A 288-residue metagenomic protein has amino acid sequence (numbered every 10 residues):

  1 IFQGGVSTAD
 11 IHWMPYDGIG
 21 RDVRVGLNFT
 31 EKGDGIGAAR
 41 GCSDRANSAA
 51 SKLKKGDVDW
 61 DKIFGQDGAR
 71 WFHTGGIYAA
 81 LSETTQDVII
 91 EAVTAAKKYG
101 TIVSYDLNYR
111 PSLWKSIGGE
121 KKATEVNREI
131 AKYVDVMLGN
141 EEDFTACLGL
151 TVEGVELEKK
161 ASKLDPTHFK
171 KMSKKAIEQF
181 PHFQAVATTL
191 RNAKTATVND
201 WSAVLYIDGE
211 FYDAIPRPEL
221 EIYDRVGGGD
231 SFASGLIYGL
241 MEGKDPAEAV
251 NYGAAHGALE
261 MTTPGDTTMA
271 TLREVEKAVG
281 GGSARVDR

Functional and structural regions predicted by a protein language model:
I1-G76, V275-R288: Conserved N-terminal subdomain of the carbohydrate kinase-like
F2, I90, T94-K98, A131: Anion (oxyanion) recognition and catalysis
T8, V103-Y105, L138: Hydrophobic beta-strand scaffold residues
R40-K52, T74-T84, R110-I117, K159-K163: Flexible, glycine/proline-enriched loop segments at strand-loop-helix junctions that form or flank small-ligand binding
K52-W60, D87-E91, G118-V126, H168-K171: Active-site glycine-rich loop that binds ribose-phosphate moieties when present
W71-I77, V103-S112, A187-T189: Short beta-strands and strand-loop turn motifs
Y99, S112-E210: Conserved phosphate/ATP/ADP-binding segment of small-molecule kinases
A196, Y212-G282: Conserved post-catalytic alpha-helical subdomain immediately downstream of the catalytic base and nucleotide-binding
